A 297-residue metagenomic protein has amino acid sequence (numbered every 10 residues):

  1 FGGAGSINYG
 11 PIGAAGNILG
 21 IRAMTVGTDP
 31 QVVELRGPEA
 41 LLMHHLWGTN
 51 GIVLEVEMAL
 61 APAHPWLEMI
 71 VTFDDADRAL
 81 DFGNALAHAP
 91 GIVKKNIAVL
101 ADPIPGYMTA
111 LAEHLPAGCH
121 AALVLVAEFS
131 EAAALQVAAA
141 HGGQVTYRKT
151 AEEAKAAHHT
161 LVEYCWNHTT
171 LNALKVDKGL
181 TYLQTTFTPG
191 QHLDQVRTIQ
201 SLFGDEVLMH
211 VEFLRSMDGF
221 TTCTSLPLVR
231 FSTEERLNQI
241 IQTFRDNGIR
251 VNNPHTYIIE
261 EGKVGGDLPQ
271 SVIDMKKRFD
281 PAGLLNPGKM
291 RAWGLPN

Functional and structural regions predicted by a protein language model:
F1-A89: FAD-binding subdomain of flavoenzyme oxidoreductases
A23-T25, Q31-E34, I52-L54, N96-V99 (+3 more regions): General beta-strand structural signal in soluble alpha/beta enzymes
I52, G118-A127, T181, T221-P227: A generic structural motif
E55-A63, I104-A117, T169-V176, V211-D218: Short, flexible, solvent-exposed loop/turn segments with mixed acidic/basic and small polar residues
D75-R78, L125-A132, T188-H192, V229-E234: Helix N-cap motif at beta-to-alpha junctions
D81-F82, H88-A110, T146-W166: Glycine-rich, acidic
K94, P103-K149: A conserved active-site cap/scaffold subdomain adjacent to cofactor or substrate pockets
G143-N297: Conserved glycine-rich FAD pyrophosphate-binding loop
